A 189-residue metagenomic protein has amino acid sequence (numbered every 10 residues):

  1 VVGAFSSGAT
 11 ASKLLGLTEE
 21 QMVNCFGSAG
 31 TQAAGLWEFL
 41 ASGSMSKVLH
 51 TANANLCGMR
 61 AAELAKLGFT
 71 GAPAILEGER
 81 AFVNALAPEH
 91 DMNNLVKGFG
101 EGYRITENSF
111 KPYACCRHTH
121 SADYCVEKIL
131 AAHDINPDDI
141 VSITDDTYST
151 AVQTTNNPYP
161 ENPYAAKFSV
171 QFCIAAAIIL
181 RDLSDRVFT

Functional and structural regions predicted by a protein language model:
V1-R60, L67, A72-E79: Glycine-rich, mobile lid/loop segments that gate access to catalytic sites or pores
A41, S46-L56, E63-T189: Terminal-appendage/accessory-domain detector
